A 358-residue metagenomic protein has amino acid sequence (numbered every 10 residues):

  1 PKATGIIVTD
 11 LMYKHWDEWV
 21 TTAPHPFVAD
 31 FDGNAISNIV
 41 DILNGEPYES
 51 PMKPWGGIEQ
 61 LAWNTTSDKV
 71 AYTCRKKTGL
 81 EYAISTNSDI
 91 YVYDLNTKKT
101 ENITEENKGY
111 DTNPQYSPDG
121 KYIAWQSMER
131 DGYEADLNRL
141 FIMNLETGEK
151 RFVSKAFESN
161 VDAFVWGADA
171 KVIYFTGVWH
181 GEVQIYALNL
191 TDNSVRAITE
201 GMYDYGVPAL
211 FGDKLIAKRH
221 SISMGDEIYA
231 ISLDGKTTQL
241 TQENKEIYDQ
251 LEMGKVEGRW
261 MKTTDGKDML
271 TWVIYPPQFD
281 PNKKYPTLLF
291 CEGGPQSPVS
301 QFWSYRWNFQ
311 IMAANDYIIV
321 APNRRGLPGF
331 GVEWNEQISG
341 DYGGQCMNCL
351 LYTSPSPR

Functional and structural regions predicted by a protein language model:
P1-H25, G45-G57, T73-D89, N102-T112 (+6 more regions): A flexible loop/linker signature enriched in serine peptidases of the S9 family
A3-V8, M12-I42, E59, K69-A71 (+3 more regions): Non-catalytic accessory segments flanking enzyme active sites
F31-N34, D94-K98, L145-G148, N189-N193 (+1 more regions): Short loop/turn segments that connect beta-strands within beta-propeller blades
L61-K69, P114-Y122, F164-V172, P208-D213: Blade-terminus and WD-like Trp-Asp/Gly-His loop motifs, strongest in beta-propeller folds
K283-G293: Short beta-strand element of the alpha/beta-hydrolase
D316-G329: Conserved alpha/beta-hydrolase
G331-N348: Catalytic nucleophile-loop/oxyanion-hole region of alpha/beta-hydrolase and closely related hydrolase-like folds
Y352-R358: Conserved small/polar residues in nucleotide/adenosyl-binding loops
